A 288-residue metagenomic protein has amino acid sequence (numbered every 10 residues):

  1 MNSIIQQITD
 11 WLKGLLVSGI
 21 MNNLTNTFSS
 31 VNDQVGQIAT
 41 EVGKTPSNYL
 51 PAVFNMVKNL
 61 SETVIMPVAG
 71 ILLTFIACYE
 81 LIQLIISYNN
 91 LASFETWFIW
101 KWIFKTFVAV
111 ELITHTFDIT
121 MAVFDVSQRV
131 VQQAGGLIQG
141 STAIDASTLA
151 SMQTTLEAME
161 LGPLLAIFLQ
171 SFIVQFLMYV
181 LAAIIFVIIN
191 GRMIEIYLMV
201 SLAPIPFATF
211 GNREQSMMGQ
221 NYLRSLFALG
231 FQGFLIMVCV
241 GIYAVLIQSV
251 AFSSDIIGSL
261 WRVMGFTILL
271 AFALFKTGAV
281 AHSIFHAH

Functional and structural regions predicted by a protein language model:
M1-L72, S87-W97, F107-L177, S216-N221 (+2 more regions): Gly/Ser-rich, low-complexity
P67-Y79, I196-M199: Hydrophobic alpha-helical transmembrane segments
F75, T120, S127, I184-V187 (+3 more regions): Membrane-embedded alpha-helices of multi-pass transport/permease systems
Y79-Y88: Primarily NTPase-proximal linker/entry elements flanking Walker-type ATP/GTP-binding cores
W102-K105: Elongated alpha-helical scaffolds
A182-I189, M193-I196, V200-C239: Extended serine/threonine-enriched, polar tracts that run as long, contiguous segments within proteins
